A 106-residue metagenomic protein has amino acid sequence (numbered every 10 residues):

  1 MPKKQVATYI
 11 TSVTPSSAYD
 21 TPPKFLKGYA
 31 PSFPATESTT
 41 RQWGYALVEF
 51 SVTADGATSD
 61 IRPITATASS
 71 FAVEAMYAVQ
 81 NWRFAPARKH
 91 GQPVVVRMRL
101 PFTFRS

Functional and structural regions predicted by a protein language model:
M1-S106: Charge-biased low-complexity segments
